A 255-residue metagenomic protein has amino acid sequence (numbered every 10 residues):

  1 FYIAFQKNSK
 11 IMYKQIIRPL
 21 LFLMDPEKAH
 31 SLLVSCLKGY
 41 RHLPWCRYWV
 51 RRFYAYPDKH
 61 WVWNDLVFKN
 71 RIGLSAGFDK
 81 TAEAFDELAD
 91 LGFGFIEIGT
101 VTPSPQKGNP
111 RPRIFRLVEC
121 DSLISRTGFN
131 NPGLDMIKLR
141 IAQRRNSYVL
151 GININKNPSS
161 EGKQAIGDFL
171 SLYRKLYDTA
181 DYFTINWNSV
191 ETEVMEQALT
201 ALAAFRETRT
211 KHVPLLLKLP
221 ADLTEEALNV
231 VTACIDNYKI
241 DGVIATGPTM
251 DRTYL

Functional and structural regions predicted by a protein language model:
F1-I11: Short, Lys/Arg-enriched N-terminal segments with co-localized hydrophobic residues within the first ~10-30 amino acids
Y13-W61, S122-N130, L134: An N-cap/entry alpha-helix motif that binds or orients negatively charged groups
D25, K107-R111, L255: Short secondary-structure transition/capping segments
F68, A76-F78, A89, N130-L255: Conserved alpha/beta-domain cores
F68-K69, G73, G77, A84-P103: Active-site cofactor/substrate anionic-group-binding motifs, chiefly glycine- and Lys/Arg-rich phosphate-binding loops
A84-L88, Q106-R113, G162-A165: Short, conserved acidic/polar surface loops in the N-terminal third of protein domains
G99-Y148: A gly/proline- and charged-residue-enriched helix-loop-helix capping module
